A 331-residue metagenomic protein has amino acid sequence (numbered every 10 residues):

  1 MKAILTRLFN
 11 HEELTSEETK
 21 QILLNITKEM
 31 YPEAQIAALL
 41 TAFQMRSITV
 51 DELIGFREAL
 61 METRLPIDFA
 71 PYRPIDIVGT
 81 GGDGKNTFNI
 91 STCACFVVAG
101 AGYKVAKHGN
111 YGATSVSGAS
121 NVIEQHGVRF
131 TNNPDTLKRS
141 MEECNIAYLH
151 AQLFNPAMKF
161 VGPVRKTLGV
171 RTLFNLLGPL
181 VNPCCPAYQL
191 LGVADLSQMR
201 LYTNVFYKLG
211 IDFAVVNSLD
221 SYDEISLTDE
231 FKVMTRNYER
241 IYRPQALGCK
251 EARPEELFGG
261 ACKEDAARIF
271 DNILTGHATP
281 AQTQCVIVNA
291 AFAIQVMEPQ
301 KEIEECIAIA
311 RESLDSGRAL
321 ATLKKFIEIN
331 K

Functional and structural regions predicted by a protein language model:
M1-T87, A101, V105, A252-L257 (+4 more regions): Acidic, glycine/proline-rich low-complexity segments that act as flexible tails and inter-domain linkers
R7, E62-L65, T87, G102 (+2 more regions): Glycine-rich anion-binding loops and their surrounding alpha/beta cores
Q21, G55, F96, P163 (+1 more regions): Alpha-helical scaffolding segments of alpha/beta enzyme cores, especially the outer helices of TIM-barrel or partial
A38, T92-V97, C285, N289-F292: Short amphipathic alpha-helical face segments that pack within enzyme cores and frequently flank/anchor catalytic
L40, F88-C144: A glycine-rich phosphate/pyrophosphate-binding beta-strand-loop-alpha-helix module
G79-G84, G109-S115, F154, L219-D220: Acidic, glycine-rich active-site loops and adjacent beta-strand->loop/helix elements that engage anionic groups
